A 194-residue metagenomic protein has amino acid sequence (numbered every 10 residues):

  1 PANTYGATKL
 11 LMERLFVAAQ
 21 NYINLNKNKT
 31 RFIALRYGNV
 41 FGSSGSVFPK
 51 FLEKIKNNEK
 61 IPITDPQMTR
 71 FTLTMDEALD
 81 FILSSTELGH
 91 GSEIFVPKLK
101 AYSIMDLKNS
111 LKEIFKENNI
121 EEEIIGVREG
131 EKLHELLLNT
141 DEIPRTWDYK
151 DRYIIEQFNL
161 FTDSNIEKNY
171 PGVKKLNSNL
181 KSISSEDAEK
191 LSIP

Functional and structural regions predicted by a protein language model:
P1-N3, F16-P194: Strand-loop microenvironment adjacent to phosphate/nucleotide-handling motifs in alpha/beta enzyme folds
T8: Active-site helix of classical SDR
